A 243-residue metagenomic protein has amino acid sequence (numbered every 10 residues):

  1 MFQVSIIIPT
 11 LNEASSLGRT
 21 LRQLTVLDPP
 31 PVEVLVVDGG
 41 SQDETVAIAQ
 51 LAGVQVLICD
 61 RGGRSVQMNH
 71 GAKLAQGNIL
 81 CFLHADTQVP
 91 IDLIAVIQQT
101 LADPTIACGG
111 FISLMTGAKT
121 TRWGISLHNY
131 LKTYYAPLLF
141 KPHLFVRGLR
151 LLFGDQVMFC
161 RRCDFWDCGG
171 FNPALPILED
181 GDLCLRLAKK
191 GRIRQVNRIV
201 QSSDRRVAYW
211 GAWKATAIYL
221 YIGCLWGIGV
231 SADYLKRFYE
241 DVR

Functional and structural regions predicted by a protein language model:
M1-Q23: N-proximal low-complexity "stem/linker" segments adjacent to membrane-targeting elements
S15-R19, D43-A52: Acidic helix N-cap motif at the loop->helix transition within catalytic regions of sugar-transfer enzymes
R22-P31: Short, acidic, metal-binding catalytic loop of nucleotide-sugar glycosyltransferases
D38-V46, T87: A conserved acidic beta->alpha catalytic loop
C59-A75: Glycine-rich, basic loop-to-helix element that forms the pyrophosphate-binding segment of sugar-nucleotide handling
L80: Short aromatic/hydrophobic "clamp" motif used to bind/position activated sugar donors
D92-G124: Conserved donor NDP-sugar-binding/catalytic core segment of glycosyltransferases
F111-A118, I125-L151: Short, flexible, basic/aromatic active-site loop/helix in glycosyltransferases
